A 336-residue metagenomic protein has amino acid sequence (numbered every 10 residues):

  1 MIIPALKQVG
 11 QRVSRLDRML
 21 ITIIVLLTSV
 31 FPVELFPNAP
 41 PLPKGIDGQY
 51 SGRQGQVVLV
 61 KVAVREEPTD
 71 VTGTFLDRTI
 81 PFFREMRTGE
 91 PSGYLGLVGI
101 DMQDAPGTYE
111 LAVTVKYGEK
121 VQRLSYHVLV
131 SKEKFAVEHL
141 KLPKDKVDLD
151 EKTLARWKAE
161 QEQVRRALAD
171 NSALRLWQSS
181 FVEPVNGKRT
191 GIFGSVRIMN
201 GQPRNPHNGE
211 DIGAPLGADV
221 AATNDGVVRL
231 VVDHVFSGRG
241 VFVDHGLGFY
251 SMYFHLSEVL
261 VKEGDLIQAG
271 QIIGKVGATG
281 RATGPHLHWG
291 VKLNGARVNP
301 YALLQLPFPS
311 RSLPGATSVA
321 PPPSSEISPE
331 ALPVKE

Functional and structural regions predicted by a protein language model:
M1-K7: N-terminal Lys/Arg-rich, disordered targeting/topogenic segments
K7-R12, A316-T317, P321-P322: Intrinsic, low-complexity polybasic segments
I21-F31: Bacterial N-terminal signal peptides
F36-Y126, K132: Cationic-aromatic interfacial patches
G45-D47, S125-S237, E326-E336: Surface-exposed, glycine-biased beta-strand/turn segments
T88-T108, A112-Y117, S125-S131, R229-E263 (+5 more regions): Contiguous, well-folded functional domains in the mature portion of proteins
V182-G315: Catalytic cores of peptidoglycan-degrading enzymes
